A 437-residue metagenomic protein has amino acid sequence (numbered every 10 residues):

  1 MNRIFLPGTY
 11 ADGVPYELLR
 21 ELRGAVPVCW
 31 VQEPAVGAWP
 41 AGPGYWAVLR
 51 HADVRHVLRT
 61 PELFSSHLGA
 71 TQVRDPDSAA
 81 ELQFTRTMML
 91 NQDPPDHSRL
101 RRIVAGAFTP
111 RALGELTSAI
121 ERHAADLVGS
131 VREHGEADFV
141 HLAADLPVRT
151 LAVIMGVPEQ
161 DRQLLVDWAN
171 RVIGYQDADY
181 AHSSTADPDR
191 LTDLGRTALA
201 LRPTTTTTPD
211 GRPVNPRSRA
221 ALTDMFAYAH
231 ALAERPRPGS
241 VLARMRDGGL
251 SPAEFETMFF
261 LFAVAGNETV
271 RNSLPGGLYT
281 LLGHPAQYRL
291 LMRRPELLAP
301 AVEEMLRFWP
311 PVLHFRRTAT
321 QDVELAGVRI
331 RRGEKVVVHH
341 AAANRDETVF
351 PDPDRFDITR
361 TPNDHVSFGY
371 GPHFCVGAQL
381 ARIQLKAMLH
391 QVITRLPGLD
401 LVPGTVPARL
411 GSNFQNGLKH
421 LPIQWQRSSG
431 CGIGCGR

Functional and structural regions predicted by a protein language model:
M1-R437: Cytochrome P450
